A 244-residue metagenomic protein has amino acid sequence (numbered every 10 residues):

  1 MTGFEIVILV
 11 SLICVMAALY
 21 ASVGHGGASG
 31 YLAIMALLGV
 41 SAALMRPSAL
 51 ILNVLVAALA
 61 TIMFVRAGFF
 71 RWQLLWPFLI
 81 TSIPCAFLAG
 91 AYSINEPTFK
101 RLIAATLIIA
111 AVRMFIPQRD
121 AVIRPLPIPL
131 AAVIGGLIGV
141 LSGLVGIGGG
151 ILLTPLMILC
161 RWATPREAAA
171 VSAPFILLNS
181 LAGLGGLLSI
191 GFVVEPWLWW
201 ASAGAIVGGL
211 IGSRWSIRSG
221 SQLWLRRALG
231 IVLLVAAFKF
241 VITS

Functional and structural regions predicted by a protein language model:
M1-S22, G26, G30-A42, L59-L141 (+4 more regions): Juxtamembrane transmembrane-helix boundary motif
A42-P47, A169, A173: Small-residue hotspots at the loop-to-helix junctions and early N-terminal turns of transmembrane alpha-helices
S48-M63: Transmembrane alpha-helices of multi-pass small-molecule transport proteins
A49-N53, S172-I176, L198-S202: Short hydrophobic/aromatic, small-residue-rich stretches within specific transmembrane helices of secondary active
E167-L184: Hydrophobic alpha-helical transmembrane segments of multi-pass integral membrane proteins, especially transporters
